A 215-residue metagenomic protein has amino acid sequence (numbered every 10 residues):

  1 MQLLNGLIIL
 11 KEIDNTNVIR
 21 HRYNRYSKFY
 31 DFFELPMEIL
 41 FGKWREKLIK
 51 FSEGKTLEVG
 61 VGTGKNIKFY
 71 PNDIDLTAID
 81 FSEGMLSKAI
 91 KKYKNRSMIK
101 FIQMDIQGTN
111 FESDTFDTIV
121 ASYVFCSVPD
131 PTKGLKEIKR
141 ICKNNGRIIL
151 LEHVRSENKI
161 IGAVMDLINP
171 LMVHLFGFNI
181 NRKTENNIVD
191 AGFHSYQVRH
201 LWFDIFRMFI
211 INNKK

Functional and structural regions predicted by a protein language model:
I8-S52, K65-N66, K88, M165-D166 (+2 more regions): Conserved class I S-adenosyl-L-methionine
N17, F33-M37, I149-W202, F206-M208: C-terminal alpha-helical "lid/dimerization" subdomain adjacent to the S-adenosyl-L-methionine
L57-T109: Class I SAM-dependent methyltransferase SAM/SAH-binding core
A78, F101, D117-V120, L150: Conserved SAM-binding loop
Q107-I119: A short acidic, Gly/Pro-enriched loop at the edge of an enzyme's catalytic core that lines a small-molecule cofactor
T118-D130: A short SAM/SAH-binding and catalytic strip from SAM-dependent methyltransferases
T132-N144: A short glycine-rich, Lys/Arg-flanked "PGG" loop and its adjoining helix->strand segment in the class I
M208-K215: C-terminal lobe and adjacent flexible extensions of AdoMet/dcAdoMet transferase-like proteins
